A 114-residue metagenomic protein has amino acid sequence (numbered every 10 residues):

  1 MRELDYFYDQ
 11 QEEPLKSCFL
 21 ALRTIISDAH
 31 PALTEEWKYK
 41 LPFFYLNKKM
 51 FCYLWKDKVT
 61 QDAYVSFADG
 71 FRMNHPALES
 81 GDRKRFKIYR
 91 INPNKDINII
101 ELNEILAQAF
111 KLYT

Functional and structural regions predicted by a protein language model:
M1-T114: Charge-dense, helix-prone N-terminal extensions
